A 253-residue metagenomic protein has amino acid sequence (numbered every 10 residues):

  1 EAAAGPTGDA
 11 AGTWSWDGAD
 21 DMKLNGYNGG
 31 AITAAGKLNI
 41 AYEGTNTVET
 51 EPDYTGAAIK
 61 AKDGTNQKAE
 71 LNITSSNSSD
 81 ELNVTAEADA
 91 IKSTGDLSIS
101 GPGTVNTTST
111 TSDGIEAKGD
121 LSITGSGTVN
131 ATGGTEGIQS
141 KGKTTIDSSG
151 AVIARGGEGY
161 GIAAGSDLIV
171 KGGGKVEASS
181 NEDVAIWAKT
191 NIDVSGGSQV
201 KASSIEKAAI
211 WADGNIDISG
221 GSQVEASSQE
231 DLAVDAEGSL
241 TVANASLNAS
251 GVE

Functional and structural regions predicted by a protein language model:
E1-E253: A composition-driven surface/loop motif
